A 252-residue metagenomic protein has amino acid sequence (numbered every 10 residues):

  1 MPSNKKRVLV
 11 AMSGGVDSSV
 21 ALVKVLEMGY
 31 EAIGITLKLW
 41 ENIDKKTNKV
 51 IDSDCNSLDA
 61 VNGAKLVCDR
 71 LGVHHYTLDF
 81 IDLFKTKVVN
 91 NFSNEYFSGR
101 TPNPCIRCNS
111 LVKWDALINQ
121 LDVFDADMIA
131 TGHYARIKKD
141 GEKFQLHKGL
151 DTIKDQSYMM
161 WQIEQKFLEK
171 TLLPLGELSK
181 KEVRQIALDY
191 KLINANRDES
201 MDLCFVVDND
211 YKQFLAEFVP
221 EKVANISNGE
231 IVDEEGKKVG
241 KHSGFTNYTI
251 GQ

Functional and structural regions predicted by a protein language model:
M1-W161, L172, K181-V183, L188: ATP-dependent adenylation/nucleotidyltransferase module used to activate substrates
A130-K138, E142-Q252: AMP-forming adenylation/ATP pyrophosphatase catalytic core
